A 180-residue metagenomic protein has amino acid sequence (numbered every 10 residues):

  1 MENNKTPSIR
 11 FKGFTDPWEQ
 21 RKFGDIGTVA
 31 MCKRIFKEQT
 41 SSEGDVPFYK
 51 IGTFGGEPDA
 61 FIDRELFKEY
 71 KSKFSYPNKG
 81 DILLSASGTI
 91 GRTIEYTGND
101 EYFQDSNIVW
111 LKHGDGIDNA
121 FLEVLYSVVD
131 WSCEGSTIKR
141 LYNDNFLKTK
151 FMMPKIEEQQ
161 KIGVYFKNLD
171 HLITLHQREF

Functional and structural regions predicted by a protein language model:
I9-K33: Non-catalytic DNA-recognition/assembly elements of restriction-modification systems
R10-K12, I162-I173, Q177-F180: Hydrophobic structural patches
G24-M153: DNA target-recognition domains and sequence-specific DNA-contacting regions of bacterial/archaeal
